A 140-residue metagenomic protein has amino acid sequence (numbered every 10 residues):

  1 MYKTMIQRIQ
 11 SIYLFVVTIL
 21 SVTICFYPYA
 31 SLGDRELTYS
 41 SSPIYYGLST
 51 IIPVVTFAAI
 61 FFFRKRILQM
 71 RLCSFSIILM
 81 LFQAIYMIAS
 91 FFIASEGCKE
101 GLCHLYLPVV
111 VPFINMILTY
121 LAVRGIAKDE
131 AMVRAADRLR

Functional and structural regions predicted by a protein language model:
M1-T23: Cytosolic juxtamembrane helix and N-cap/initiation of the first transmembrane helix
Q7-F15, Q69-S76, P112: Interfacial segments of alpha-helical transmembrane regions
Q7-Q10, G101-L121: Individual transmembrane alpha-helices with interfacial aromatic-anchor signatures
V17-Y27, I51-A58, L79-Y86, V111-L121: Membrane-embedded alpha-helical transmembrane segments of multi-pass integral membrane proteins
L32-F92: The feature represents the first ordered module of a protein
E36-P43, C98-V109: Non-cytosolic membrane-interface motifs at loop->transmembrane helix junctions
F91-A94, M116-K128: Extended, acidic-biased charged interface segments
A122-R140: Cytosolic juxtamembrane helix at the C-terminal end of the final transmembrane segment
